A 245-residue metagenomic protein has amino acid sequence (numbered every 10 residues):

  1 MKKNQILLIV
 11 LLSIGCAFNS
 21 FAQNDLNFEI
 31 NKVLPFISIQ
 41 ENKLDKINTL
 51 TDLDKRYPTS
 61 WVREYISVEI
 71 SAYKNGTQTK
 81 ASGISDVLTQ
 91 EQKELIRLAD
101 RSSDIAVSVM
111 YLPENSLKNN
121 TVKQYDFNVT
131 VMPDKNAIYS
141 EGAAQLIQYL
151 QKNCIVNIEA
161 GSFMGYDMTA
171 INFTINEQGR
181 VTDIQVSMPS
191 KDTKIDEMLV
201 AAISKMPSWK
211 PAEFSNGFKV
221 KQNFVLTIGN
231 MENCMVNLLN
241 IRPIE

Functional and structural regions predicted by a protein language model:
M1-E29, L150, I244-E245: Bacterial Sec-dependent N-terminal signal peptides
Q23-E91: Start-of-domain marker
V68-Y73, M164-K191, I203: Short tight loops/turns at secondary-structure junctions
I96-D104: Surface-exposed, short loops/turns at beta-strand junctions within beta-sandwich domains
S108-E114: Beta-strand-rich extracellular modules
L117-S140: Short beta-strand elements
A137-N172, L199-E245: Short proline/glycine- and basic residue-enriched helix-capping loop/turn segments at helix->loop/beta transitions
